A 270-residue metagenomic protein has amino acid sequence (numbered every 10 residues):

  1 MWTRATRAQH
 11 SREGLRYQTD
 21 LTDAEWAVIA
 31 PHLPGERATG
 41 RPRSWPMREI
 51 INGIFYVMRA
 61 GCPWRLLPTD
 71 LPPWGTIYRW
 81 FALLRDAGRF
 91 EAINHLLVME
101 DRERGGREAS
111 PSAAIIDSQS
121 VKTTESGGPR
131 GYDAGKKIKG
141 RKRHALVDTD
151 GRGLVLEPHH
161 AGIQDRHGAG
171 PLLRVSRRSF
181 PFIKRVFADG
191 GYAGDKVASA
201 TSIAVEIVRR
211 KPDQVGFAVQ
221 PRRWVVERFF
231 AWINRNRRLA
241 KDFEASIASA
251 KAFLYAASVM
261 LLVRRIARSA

Functional and structural regions predicted by a protein language model:
M1-A270: Short alpha-helical elements
